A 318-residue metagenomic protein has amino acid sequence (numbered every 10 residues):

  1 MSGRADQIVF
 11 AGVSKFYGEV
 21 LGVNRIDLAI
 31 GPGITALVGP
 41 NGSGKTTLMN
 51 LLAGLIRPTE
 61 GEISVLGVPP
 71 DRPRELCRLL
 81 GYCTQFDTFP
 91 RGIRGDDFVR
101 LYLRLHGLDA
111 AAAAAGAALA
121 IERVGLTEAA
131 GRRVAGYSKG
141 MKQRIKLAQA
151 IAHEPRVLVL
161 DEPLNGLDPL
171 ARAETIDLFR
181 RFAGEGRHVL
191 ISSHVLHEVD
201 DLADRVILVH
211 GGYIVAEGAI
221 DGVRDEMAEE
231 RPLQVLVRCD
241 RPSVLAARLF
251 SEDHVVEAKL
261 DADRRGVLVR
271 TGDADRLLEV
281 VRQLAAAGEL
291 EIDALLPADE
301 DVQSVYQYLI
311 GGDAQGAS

Functional and structural regions predicted by a protein language model:
M1-S14, G312-S318: ABC-family P-loop ATPase nucleotide-binding domain
A5-F10, K15-G211, V215-A216: ABC transporter nucleotide-binding domains
D71, P90, H197, V215 (+3 more regions): Short alpha-helical
F89, R270-T271: Short histidine/acidic/glycine/proline-rich micro-motifs that form metal- and phosphate-coordinating active-site loops
G125, V255-K259, E291-L296: A short linear hydrophobic-aromatic micro-motif
I176-R270: ABC transporter nucleotide-binding domain
D273-S318: C-terminal coupling/interaction segments
